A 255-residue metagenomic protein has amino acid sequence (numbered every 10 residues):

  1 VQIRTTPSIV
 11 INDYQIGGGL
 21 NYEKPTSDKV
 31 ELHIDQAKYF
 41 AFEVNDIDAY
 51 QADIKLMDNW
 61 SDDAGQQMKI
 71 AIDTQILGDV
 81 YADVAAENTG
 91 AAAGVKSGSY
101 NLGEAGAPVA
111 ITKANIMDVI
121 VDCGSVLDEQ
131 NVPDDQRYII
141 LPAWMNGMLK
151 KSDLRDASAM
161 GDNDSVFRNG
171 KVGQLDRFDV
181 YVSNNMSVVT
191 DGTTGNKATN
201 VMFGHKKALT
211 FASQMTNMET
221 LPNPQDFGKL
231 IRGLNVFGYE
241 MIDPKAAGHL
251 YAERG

Functional and structural regions predicted by a protein language model:
Q2-I11, E23, D28-H33, N101-A114 (+1 more regions): Sequence/fold signature of self-assembling virion shell proteins
I3, S27-T89, D128-A143, V180 (+1 more regions): Long, contiguous amphipathic alpha-helices that act as assembly "spine/axial" helices in icosahedral shell and virion
I16-E23: Short Gly/aromatic-enriched secondary-structure transition segments
G18, G78-D79, G195, A246: Residue-level detector of alpha-helical recognition elements and their boundaries
P25, D79-G90, G94, M145 (+3 more regions): Charge-rich, low-complexity amphipathic helices in intrinsically disordered tails/linkers adjacent to domains
N88-S165: Extended, solvent-exposed, turn-rich assembly/linker loops in the middle of proteins
